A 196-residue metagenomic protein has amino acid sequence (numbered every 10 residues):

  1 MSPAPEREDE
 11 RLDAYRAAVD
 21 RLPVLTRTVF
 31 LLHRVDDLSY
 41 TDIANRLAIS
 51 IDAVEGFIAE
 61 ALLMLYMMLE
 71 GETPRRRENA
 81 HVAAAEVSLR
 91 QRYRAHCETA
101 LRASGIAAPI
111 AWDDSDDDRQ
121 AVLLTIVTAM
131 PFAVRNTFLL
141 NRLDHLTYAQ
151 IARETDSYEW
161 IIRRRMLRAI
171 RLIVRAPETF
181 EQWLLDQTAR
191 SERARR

Functional and structural regions predicted by a protein language model:
M1-D13, H33-R34, Y40, L47 (+5 more regions): Extracytoplasmic mature domains of secreted or surface-exposed proteins
S2-P3, M64-A111, I170-R196: C-terminal edge and immediately downstream basic/flexible tail or linker adjoining helix-turn-helix-like DNA-binding
S2-T26, R94, E98-V134, L146: Amphipathic alpha-helical segment used for protein-protein interaction
V29-F30, T137-N141: A short pre-motif secondary-structure segment
I43-A44, I151-A152: Short alpha-helical "recognition helix" segments of helix-turn-helix
L47-E72, R76, I126, T155-Q182: DNA-recognition helix of helix-turn-helix
D118-P131, L146, R153, I173-E181 (+2 more regions): Transcription-machinery-associated regions
